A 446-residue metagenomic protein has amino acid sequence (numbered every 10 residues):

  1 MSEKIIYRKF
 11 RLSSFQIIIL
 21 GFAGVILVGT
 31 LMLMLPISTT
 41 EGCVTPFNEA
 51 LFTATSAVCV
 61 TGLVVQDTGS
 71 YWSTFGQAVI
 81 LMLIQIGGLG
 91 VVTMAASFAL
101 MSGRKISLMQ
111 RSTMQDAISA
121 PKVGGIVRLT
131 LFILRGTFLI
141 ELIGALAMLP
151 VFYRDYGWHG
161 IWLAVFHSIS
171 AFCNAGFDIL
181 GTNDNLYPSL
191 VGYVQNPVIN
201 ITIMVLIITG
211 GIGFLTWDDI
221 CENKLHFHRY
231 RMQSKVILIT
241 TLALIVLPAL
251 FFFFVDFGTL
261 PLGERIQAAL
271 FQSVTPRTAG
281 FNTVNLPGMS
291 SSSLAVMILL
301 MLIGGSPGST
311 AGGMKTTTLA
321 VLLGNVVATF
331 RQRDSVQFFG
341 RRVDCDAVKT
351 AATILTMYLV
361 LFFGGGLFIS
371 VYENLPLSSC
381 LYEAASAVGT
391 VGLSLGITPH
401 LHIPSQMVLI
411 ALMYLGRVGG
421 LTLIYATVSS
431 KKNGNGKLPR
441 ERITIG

Functional and structural regions predicted by a protein language model:
M1-G446: Membrane-proximal intracellular helices of multi-pass ion channels
